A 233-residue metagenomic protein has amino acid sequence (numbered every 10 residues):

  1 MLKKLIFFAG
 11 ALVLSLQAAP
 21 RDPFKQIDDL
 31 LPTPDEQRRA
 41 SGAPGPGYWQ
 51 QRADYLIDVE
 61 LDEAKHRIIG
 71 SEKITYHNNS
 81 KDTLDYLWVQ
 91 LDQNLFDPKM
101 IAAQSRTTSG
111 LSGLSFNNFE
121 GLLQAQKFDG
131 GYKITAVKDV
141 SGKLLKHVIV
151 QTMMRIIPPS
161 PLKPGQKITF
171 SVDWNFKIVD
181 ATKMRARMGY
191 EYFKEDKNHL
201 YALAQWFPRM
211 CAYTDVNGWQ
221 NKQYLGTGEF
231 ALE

Functional and structural regions predicted by a protein language model:
L2-F8: Sec-dependent signal peptide recognition, specifically the positively charged N-region followed immediately by
G10-A18: Hydrophobic h-region of N-terminal signal peptides that target proteins for export in Gram-negative bacteria
A19-I68, G228: N-terminal, polar/Ser/Thr-rich
P46, I57-E60, L144-L145, I157-P161 (+2 more regions): Beta-strand-rich interaction surfaces with strong enrichment in secreted/lumenal proteins
I68-L95, M100, L111-S115: Ligand-binding face of N-terminal immunoglobulin V-set domains in extracellular IgSF glycoproteins
E72-I74, N78, L91-Q93, Q166-D180: Short, hydrophobic/aromatic-enriched beta-strand segments in well-ordered soluble domains
L111-A136, V140, H147, T152 (+1 more regions): Extended, low-hydrophobicity, Ser/Thr/Pro/Gly-biased non-transmembrane segments
T152-I156, I168: Short strand-edge motifs at loop-to-beta-strand transitions and within beta-strands of extracellular beta-rich domains
